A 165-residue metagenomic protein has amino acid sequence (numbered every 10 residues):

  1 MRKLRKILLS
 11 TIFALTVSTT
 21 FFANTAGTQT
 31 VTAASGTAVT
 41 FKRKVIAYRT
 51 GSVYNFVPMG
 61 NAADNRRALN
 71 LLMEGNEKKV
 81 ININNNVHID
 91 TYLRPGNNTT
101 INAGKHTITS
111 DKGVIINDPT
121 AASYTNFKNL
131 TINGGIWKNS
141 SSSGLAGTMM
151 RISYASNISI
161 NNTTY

Functional and structural regions predicted by a protein language model:
R2-T25: Sec-dependent N-terminal signal peptides of Gram-positive bacterial secreted proteins and lipoproteins
L8, F13, N82, T109 (+2 more regions): Residues marking helix boundaries in flexible regions
T20-G36: Sec-dependent signal peptide cleavage junction
V39-N82: Acidic Gly/Asp/Thr-rich repetitive segments characteristic of extracellular carbohydrate-active and adhesion proteins
Y54-N55, I108, Y165: Short, isolated positions in well-ordered beta-strands
K79-G113, W137: N-terminal extracellular ligand-recognition/capping segment immediately after the signal peptide
N86, T99, A103-G104, P119 (+5 more regions): Solvent-exposed loop/turn tips at the surfaces of repeat/solenoid architectures
H88-Y92, S110-Y124, S140-S153: Extracellular beta-strand/beta-solenoid scaffold signature
